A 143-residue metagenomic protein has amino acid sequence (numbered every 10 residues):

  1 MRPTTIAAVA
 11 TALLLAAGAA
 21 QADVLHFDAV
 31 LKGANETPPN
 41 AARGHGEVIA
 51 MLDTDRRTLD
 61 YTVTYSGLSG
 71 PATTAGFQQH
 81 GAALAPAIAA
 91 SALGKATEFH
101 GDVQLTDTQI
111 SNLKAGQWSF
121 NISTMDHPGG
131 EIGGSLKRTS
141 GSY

Functional and structural regions predicted by a protein language model:
M1-A7: Bacterial Sec-dependent N-terminal signal peptides
A7-A16: Bacterial N-terminal signal peptides
G18-A75, Q79-Y143: Metal-centered catalytic cores of metalloenzymes
